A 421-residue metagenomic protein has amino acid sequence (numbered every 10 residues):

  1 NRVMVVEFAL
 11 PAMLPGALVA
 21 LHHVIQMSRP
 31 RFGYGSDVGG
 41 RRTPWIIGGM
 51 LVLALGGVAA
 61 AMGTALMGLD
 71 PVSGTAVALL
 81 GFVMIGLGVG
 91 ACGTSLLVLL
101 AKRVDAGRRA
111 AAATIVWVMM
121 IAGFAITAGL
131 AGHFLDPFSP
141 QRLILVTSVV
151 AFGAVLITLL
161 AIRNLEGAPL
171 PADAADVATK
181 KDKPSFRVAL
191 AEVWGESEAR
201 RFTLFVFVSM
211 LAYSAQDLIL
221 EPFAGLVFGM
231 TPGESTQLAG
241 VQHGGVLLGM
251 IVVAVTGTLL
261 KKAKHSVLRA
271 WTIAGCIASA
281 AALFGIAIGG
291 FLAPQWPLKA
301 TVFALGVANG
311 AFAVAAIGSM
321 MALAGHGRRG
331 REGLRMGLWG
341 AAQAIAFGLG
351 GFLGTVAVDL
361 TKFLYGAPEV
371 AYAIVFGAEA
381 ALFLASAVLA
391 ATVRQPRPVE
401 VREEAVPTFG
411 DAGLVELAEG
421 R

Functional and structural regions predicted by a protein language model:
N1-L14, L218-Q237, D359: Short amphipathic helix-loop junctions that connect adjacent transmembrane helices in Major Facilitator Superfamily/SLC
P15-D37, A54-L55, G240-V253: Central cavity-lining transmembrane alpha-helices of secondary-active solute carriers, predominantly the Major
I25-R29, A110-L135, W339-G354: Glycine-rich segments within core transmembrane alpha-helices of 12-TM secondary carriers
Q26-G40, L135, G249-L268, V358: Helix-to-loop junctions at the C-terminal end of transmembrane segments in multipass secondary transporters
R42-P44, G74, G132-F152, K264-A270 (+1 more regions): A membrane-interface helix-boundary motif in multi-pass transporters
G49-V72, A274-P294: C-terminal ends and interior cores of transmembrane alpha-helices in multi-pass membrane transporters/permeases
E166-T203, V227, V401-R421: Juxtamembrane intracellular "pre-TM" segments in multi-pass secondary transporters
L268-A316: C-terminal transmembrane helical hairpin of 12-TM major facilitator-type secondary transporters
